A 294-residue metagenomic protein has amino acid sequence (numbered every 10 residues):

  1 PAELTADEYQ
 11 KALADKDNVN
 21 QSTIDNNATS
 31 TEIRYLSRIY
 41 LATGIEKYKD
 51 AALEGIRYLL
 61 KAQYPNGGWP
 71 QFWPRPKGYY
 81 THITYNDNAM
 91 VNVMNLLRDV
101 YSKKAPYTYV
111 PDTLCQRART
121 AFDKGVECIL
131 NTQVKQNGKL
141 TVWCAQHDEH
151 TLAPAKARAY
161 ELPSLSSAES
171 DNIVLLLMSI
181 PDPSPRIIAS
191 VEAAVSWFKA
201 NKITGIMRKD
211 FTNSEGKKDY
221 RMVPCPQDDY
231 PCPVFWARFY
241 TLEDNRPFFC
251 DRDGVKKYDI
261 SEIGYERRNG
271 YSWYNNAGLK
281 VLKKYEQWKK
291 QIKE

Functional and structural regions predicted by a protein language model:
P1-Y109, R119-G125, N131-A155, S214-D259: Extended ligand-binding groove/face enriched in aromatic
N95, D99-E127, H150-E161, L165-E294: Terminal, non-catalytic domain-edge segments
